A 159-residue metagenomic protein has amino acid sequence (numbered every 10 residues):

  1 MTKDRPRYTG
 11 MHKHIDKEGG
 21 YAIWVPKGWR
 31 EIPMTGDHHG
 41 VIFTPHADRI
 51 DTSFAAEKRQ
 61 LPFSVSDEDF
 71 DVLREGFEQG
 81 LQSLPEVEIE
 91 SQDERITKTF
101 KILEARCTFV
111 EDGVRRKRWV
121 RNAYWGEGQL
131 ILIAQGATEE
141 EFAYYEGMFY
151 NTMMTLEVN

Functional and structural regions predicted by a protein language model:
M1-I102, V110-R116, Y124-N159: N-terminal targeting sequences that direct proteins away from the cytosol to non-cytosolic compartments
R121: Acyl-donor (CoA/ACP) binding surface of acyl/acetyltransferases
